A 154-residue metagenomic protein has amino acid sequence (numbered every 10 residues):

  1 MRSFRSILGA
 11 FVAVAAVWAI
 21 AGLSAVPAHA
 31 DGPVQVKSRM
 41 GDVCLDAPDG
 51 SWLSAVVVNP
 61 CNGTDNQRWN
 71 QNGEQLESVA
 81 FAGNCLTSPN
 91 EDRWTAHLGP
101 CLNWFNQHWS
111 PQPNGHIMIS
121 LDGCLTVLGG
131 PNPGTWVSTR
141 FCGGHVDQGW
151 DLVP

Functional and structural regions predicted by a protein language model:
M1-V12: Bacterial N-terminal signal peptides that target proteins for export
F4, W18-V36: C-terminal region of N-terminal signal peptides and the immediate post-cleavage residues of exported proteins
I7, I20, I117-I119: Weak global preference for isoleucine
A13-V17: Cysteine-centered, disulfide-bonded loop motifs in secreted/extracellular proteins
A30-P154: Lectin-like carbohydrate-binding module/patch detector with strong preference for beta-trefoil
